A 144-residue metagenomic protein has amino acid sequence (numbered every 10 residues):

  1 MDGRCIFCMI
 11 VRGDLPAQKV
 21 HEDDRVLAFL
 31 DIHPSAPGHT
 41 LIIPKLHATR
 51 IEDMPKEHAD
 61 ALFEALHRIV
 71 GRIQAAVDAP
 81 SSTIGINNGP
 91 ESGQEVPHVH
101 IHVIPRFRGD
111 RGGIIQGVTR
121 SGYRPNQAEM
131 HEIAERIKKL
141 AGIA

Functional and structural regions predicted by a protein language model:
M1-A144: HIT superfamily nucleotide-processing domains
